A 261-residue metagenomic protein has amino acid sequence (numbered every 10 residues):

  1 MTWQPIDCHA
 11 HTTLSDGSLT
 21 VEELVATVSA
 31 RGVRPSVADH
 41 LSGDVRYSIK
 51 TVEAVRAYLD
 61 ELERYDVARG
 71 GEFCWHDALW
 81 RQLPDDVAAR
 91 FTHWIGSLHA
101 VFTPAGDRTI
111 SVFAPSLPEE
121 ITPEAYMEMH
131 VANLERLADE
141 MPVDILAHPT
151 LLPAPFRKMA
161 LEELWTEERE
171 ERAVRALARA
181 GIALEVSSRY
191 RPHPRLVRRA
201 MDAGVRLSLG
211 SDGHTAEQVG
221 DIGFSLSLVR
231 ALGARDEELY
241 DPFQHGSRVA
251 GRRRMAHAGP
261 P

Functional and structural regions predicted by a protein language model:
M1-D77, Q82, D86, T92 (+5 more regions): An N-terminally biased module of ancient metal coordination in phosphate/nucleic-acid-related enzymes
M1-I6, V21, L161-P261: Charged catalytic cores and adjacent phosphate/nucleic-acid-binding surfaces used for phosphate/nucleic-acid chemistry
L14-S15, G96-T103, D107-V205: Domain-core and long-helix interface of multi-subunit machines
T27, E61, N133-L137, L228: A generic secondary-structure signal
S29, V87, A138-D139, M201 (+1 more regions): Non-catalytic positions within long, well-ordered alpha-helices that form the structural scaffold/packing of enzyme
R31-R34, R90, M141-I145, G233-R235: Short loop/turn motifs at secondary-structure junctions
G71, S97-L98, F243: Residues at the C-termini of beta-strands that transition into short coil/loop
H76-A78, F102-T103, Q244-R248: A short acidic, often aromatic-flanked loop/helix-cap motif at beta-alpha or helix-coil junctions that lines enzyme
